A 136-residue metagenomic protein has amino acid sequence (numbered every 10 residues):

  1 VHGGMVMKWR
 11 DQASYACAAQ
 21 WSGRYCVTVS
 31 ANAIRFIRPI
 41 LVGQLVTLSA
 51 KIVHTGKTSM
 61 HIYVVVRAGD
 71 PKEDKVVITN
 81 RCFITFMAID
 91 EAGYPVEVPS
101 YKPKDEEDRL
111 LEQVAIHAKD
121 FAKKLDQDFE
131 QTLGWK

Functional and structural regions predicted by a protein language model:
V1-K8: A conserved, well-ordered hydrophobic junction motif at loop->secondary-structure transitions
G4, A31-A33, I37, F86 (+1 more regions): Generic secondary-structure boundary/loop-capping signal
Y15-S49, V53-H54, T58-M60, V77-C82: Hydrophobic beta-strand-centered segment that forms part of the acyl-chain substrate-binding groove
L41-V42, V53-K136: HotDog/MaoC-like acyl-thioester-processing domains
